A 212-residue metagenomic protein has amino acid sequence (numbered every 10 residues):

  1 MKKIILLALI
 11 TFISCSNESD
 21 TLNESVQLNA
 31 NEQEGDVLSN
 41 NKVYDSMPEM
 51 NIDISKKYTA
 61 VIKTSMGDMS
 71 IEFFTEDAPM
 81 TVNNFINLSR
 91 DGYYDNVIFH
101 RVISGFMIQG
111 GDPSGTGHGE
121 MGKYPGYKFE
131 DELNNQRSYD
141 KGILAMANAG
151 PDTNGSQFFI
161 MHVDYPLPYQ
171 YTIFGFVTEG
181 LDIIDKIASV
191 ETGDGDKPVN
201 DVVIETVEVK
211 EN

Functional and structural regions predicted by a protein language model:
M1-I4, N17: Positively charged n-region of N-terminal signal peptides that target proteins for export
I4-F12: Sec-dependent N-terminal signal peptides
C15-N212: Cyclophilin-like peptidyl-prolyl cis-trans isomerases
